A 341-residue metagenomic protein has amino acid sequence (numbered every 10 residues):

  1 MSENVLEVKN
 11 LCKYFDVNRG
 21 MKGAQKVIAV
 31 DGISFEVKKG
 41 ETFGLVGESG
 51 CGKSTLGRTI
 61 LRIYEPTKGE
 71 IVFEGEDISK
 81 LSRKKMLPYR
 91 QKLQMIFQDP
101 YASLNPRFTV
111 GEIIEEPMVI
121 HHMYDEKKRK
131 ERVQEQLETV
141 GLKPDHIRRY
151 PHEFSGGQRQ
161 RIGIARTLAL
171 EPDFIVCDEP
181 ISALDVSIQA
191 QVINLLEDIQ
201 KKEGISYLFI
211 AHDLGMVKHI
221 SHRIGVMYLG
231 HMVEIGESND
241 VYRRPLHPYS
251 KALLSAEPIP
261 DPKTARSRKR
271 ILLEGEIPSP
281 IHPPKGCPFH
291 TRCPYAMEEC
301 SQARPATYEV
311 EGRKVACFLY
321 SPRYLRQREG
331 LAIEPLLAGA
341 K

Functional and structural regions predicted by a protein language model:
M1-R243, S255, V315-A316, P322-K341: ABC transporter nucleotide-binding domains
N4, N18-G20, E237-K341: Charged, flexible cofactor/metal-binding loops and thiol motifs
